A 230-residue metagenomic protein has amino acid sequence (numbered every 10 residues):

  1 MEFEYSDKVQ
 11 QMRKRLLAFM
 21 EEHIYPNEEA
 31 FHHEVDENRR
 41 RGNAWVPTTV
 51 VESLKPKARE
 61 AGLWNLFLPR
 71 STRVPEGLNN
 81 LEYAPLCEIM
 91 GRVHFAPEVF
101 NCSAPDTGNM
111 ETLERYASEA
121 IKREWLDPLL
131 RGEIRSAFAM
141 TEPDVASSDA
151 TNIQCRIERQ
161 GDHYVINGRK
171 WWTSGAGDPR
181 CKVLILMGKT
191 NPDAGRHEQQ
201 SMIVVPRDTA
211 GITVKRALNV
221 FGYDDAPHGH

Functional and structural regions predicted by a protein language model:
M1-S103, A120-P128: Amphipathic, small/basic residue-rich leader segments at the start of a protein or domain
G77-L78, S148-T151, A176-C181, G195-Q199 (+1 more regions): Short glycine/proline-enriched turns and hinge-like loops at secondary-structure junctions
F100-A120, D149: N-terminal glycine-rich flavin-associated loop
G132-T141: A short, Trp-centered hydrophobic/proline-enriched beta-strand micro-motif
T141-V145, W172-S174, A217-G222: Short, solvent-exposed loop/turn elements at beta->coil junctions and helix N-caps that rim active or binding pockets
N152, D208-H230: Flexible, small-/acidic-enriched active-site or ligand-binding loops
C155-E158: A structural signal for short hydrophobic beta-strand segments in well-ordered beta-sheet cores
D162-H163, N167-K215: A short core secondary-structure module
